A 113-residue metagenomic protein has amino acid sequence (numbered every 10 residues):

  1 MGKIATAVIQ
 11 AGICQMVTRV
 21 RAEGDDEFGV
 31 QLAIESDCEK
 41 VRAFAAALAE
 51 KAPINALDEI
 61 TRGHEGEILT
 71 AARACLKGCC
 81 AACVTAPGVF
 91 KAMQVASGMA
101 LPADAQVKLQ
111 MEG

Functional and structural regions predicted by a protein language model:
M1-G113: Conserved mixed alpha/beta catalytic, RNA-binding, or beta-rich assembly cores of soluble enzyme, regulatory
